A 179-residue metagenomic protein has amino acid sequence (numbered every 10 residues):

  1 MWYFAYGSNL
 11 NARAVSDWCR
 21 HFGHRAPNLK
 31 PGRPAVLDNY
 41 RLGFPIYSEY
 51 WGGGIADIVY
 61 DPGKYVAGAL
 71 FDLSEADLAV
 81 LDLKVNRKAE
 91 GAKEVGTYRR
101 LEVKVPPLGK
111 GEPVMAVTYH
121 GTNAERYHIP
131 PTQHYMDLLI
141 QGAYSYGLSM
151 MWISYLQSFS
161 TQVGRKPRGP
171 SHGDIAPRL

Functional and structural regions predicted by a protein language model:
M1-L179: Glycine-aromatic micro-motifs
